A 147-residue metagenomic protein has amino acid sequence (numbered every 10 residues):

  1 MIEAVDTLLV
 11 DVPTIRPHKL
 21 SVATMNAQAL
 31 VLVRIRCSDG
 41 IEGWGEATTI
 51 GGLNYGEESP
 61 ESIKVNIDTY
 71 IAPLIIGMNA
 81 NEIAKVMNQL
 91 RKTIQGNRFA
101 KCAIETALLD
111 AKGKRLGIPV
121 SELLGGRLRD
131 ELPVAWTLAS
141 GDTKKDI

Functional and structural regions predicted by a protein language model:
M1-I147: N-terminal capping/lid subdomain adjacent to the active-site entrance of alpha/beta enzymes
